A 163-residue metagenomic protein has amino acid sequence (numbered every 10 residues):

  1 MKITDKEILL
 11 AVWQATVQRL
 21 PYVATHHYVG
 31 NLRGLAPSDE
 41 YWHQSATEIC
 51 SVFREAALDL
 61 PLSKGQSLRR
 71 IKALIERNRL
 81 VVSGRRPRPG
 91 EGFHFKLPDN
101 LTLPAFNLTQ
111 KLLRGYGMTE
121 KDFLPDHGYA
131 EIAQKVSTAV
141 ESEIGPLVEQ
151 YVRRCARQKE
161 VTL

Functional and structural regions predicted by a protein language model:
M1, R157-L163: Short intrinsically disordered terminal tails
K2-K6, Q18-Y22: Short helix-coil-helix linker/hinge
E7-V12, N31: Short alpha-helical "packing" element that flanks the helix-turn-helix/winged-helix DNA-binding module
P21-A57: Short acidic, hydrophobic short linear motifs in intrinsically disordered regions
P61-E76: Short amphipathic alpha-helical interaction segments
I75-R85: A short, conserved structural fragment
G84-F93: Short, Lys/Arg-rich nucleic-acid/phosphate-binding segment
D99-E131, K135: Short, amphipathic alpha-helical interaction segments positioned at domain boundaries
